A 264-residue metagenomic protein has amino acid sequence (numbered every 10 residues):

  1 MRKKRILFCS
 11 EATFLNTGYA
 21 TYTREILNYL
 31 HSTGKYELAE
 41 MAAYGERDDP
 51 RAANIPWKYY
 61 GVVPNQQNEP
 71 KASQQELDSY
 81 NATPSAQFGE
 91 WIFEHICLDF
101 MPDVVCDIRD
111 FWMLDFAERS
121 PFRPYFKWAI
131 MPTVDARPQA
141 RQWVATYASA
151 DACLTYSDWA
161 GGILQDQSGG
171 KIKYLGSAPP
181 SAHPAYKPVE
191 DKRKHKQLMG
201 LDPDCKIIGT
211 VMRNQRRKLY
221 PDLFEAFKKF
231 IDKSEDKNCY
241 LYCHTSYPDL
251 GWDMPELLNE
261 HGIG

Functional and structural regions predicted by a protein language model:
M1-A53: N-terminal subdomain of nucleotide-sugar transferases
F8, D202-K218, F224, L241-Y242: Conserved donor-binding/catalytic core segment of Leloir-type glycosyltransferases
C9-E11, M131, Y156, A178-S181 (+2 more regions): Short hydrophobic "strand-cap" motifs at the C-terminus of beta-strands
A20-R24, K206, Q215-I231, W252: A conserved mid-protein helix/loop that constitutes part of the nucleotide-sugar donor-binding site
R47-A152, D158-W159: Extended catalytic core of nucleotide-activated donor transferases of GT-like folds
P121, G251-G264: Nucleotide-activated donor-binding/catalytic signature segment of Leloir-type glycosyltransferases, i.e., the conserved
W159, Y174-P188: Short beta-strand->alpha-helix junction loop in the catalytic core of nucleotide-activated group-transfer enzymes
Y186-L201: A short helix/loop element that forms part of the nucleotide-sugar donor recognition site in Leloir-type
